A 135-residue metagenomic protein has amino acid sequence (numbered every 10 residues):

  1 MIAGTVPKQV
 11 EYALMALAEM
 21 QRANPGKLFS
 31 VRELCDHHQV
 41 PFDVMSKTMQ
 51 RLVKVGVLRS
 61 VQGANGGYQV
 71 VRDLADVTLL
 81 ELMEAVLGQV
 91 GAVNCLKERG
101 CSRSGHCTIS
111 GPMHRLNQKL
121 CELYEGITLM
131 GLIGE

Functional and structural regions predicted by a protein language model:
M1-T5: Short, Lys/Arg-enriched N-terminal segment that forms or immediately precedes the first helix of a structured domain
K8-V40: N-terminal helix-turn-helix DNA-binding core of bacterial DNA-binding proteins
D36, V53-K54: Alpha-helical residues within the helix-turn-helix
M49-Q50: Short, hydrophobic-biased segments on the C-terminal half of alpha helices that form "recognition helices"
K54-V57, A85: Residue cluster at the C-terminal edge of the helix-turn-helix DNA-binding motif
V57-V71: Beta-hairpin "wing" of winged helix-turn-helix
V71-E135: Non-DNA-binding regulatory cores of transcription-related proteins, predominantly C-terminal effector-binding
